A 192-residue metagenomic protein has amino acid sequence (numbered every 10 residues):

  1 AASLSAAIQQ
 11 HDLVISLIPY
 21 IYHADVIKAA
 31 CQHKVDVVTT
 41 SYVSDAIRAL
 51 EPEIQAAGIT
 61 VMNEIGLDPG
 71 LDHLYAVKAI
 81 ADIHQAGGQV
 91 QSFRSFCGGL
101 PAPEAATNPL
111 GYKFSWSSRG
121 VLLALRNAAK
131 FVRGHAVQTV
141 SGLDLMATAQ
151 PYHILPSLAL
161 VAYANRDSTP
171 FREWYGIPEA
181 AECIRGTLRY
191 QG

Functional and structural regions predicted by a protein language model:
A1, Y20, S41-A46, G66-L67: Short, acidic/turn-prone active-site loops that include or flank metal/cofactor- and phosphate-binding residues
A1-L13: Conserved Rossmann-fold cofactor-binding substructure of NAD(P)-dependent oxidoreductases
A2-L4, Y22-D25: Short acidic active-site motifs
A6, I27-K28, P52: Alpha-helical segments flanking ligand/cofactor-binding loops in enzyme cores
I15-S16, V38-T39: Redox-cofactor binding/interface segments in oxidoreductases and associated redox assembly factors
C31, T40-N63, L74: Rossmann-fold NAD(P)-binding glycine/threonine-rich loop
I65-Y75, I80: Short alpha-helices
D82-G192: C-terminal catalytic/substrate-binding lobe primarily of soluble NAD(P)-dependent oxidoreductases
